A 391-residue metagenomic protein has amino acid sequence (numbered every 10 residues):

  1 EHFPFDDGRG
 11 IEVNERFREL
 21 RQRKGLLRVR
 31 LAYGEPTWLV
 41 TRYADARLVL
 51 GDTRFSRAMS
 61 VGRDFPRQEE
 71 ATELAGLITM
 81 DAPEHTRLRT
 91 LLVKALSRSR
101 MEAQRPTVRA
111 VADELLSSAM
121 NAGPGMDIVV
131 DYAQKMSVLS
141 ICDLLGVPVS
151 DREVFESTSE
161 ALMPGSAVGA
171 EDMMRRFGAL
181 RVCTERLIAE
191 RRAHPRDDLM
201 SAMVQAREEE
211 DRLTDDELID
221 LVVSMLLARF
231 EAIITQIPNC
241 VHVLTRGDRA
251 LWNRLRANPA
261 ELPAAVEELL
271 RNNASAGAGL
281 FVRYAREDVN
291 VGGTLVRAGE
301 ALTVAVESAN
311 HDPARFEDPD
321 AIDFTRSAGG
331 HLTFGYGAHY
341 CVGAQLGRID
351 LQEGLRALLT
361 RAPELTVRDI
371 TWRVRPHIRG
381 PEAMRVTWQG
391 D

Functional and structural regions predicted by a protein language model:
E1-D391: Cytochrome P450
